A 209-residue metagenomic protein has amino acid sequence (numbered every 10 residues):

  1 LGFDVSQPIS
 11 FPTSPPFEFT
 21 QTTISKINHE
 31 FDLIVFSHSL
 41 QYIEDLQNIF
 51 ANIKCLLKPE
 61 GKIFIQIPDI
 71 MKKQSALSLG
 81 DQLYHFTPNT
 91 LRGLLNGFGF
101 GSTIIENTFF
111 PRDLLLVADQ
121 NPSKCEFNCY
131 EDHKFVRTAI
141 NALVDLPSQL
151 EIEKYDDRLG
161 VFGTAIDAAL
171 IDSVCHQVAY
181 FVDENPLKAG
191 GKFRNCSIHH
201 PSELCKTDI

Functional and structural regions predicted by a protein language model:
L1-L77, Y84-G97, A118, I166-L170 (+1 more regions): Conserved SAM-binding loop
T13-P16, K58, G97-F100, K154-D156 (+2 more regions): Short, well-ordered coil/turn elements that cap or connect secondary structure elements
T23, T103-I105, S148-E151: Generic recognition of flexible, low-complexity loop/linker segments
E60, P111-D113: A general secondary-structure signal for short beta-strands and their flanking turns/coil in non-transmembrane regions
F100-P111: Conserved S-adenosyl-L-methionine
D113-I209: Hydrophobic, well-ordered beta-alpha structural blocks that scaffold small-molecule cofactor pockets
